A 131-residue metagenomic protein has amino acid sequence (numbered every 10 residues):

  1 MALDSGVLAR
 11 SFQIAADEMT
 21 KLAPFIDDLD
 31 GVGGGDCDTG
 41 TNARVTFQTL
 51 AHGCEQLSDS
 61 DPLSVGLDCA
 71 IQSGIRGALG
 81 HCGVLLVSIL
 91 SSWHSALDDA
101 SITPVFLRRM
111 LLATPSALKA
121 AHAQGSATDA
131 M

Functional and structural regions predicted by a protein language model:
M1-M131: N-terminal loops that bind phosphate or other acidic moieties and the adjacent beta-alpha structural core
